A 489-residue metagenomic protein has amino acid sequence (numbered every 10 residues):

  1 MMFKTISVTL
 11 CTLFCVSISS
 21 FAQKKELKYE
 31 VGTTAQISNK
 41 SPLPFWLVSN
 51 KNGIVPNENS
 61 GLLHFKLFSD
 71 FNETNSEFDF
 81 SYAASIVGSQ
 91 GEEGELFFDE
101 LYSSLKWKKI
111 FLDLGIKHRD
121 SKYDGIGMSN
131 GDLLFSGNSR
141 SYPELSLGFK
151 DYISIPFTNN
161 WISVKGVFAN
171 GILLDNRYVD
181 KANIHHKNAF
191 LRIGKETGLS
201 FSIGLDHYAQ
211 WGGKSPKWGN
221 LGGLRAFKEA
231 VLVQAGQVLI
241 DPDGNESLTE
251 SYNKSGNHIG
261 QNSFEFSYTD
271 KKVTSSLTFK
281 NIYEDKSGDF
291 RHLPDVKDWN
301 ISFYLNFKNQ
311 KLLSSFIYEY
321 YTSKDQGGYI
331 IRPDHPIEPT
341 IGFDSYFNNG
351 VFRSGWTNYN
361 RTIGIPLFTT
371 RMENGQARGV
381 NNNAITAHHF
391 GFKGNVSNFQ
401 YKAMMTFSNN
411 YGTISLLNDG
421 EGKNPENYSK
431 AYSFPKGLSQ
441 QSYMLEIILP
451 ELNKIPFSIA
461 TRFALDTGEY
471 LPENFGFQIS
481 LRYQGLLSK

Functional and structural regions predicted by a protein language model:
M1-L27, L481, G485-K489: Bacterial Sec-dependent N-terminal signal peptides
Q23-K28, D70-S81, K106-K109, Y152-K165 (+5 more regions): Short loop/turn motifs that connect adjacent beta-strands in outer-membrane beta-barrel proteins
Q23-L63, E73-A84, V164-N170: Transmembrane beta-strand segments of Gram-negative outer membrane beta-barrel proteins
T33-S41, S69-F71, I86-Q90, K109 (+11 more regions): Transmembrane beta-strands of outer-membrane beta-barrel pores
S41-V48, E93-F97, D124-G131, D175-I184 (+5 more regions): Outer-membrane beta-barrel translocator domains and adjoining extracellular loop/strand segments of Gram-negative
S81-D175, D180, I193-G212: Outer membrane beta-barrel
W161-D243, L248, S255-S267, K271 (+1 more regions): Aromatic- and glycine-enriched pocket-lining scaffold segments that form the walls of small-molecule binding clefts
E250-Q261, S267-K489: Outer-membrane beta-barrel pore domains
